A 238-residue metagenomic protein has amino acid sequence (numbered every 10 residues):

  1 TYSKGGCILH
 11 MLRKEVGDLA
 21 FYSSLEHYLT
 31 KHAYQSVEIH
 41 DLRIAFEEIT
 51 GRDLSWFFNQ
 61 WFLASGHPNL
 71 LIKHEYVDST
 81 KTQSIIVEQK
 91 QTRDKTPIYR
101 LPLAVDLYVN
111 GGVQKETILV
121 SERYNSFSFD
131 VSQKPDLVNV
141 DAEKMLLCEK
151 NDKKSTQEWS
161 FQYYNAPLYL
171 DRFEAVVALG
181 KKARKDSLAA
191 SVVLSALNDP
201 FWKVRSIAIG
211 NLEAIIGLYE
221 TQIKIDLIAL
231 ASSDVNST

Functional and structural regions predicted by a protein language model:
T1-I85: Amphipathic alpha-helical substructures
L54-S55, S65-D141: Beta-strand-rich binding/interaction modules
V138, I207, K224: Juxtacatalytic substrate-recognition/specificity segment
A142-D152: Short acidic/polar inter-strand loop motif in beta-rich domains
L146-C148, L170-R184, S195, K203-L218 (+2 more regions): Structural detector for internal amphipathic alpha-helices that build alpha-solenoid repeat scaffolds
K150-F173, V177: Charged, amphipathic alpha-helical linkers/stalks
D152-Q162, K185-L197, G217-A231: Amphipathic alpha-helical scaffolding segments comprising HEAT/armadillo-like alpha-solenoid repeats
P167-L168, P200-F201, D234-N236: Short inter-helical turns and helix N-cap capping residues of alpha-solenoid HEAT/ARM repeat scaffolds
